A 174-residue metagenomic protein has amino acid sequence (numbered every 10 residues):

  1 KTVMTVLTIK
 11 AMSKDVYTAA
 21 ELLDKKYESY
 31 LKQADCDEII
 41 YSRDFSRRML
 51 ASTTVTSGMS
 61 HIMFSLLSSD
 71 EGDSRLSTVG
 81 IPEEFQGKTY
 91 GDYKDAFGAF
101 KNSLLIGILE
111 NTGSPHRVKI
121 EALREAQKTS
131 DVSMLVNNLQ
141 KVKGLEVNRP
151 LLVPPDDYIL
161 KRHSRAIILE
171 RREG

Functional and structural regions predicted by a protein language model:
K1-G174: Cytosolic regulatory regions of ion transport systems
